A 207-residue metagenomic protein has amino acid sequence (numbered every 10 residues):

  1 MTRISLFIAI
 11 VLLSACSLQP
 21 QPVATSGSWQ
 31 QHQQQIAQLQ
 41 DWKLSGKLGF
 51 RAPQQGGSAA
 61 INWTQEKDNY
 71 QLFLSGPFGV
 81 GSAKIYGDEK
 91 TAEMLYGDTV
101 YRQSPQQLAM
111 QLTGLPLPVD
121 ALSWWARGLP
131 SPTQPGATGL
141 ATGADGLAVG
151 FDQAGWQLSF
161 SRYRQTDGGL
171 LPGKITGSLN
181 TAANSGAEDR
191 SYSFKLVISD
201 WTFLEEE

Functional and structural regions predicted by a protein language model:
T2-I10: Sec-dependent signal peptide recognition, specifically the positively charged N-region followed immediately by
L12-A15: C-terminal motif of bacterial Sec signal peptides marking the signal peptidase cleavage site
S17-P20: Bacterial signal peptide processing site
Q35-Q71: Post-signal-peptide N-terminal segment of Sec-exported extracytoplasmic proteins
I61-T64, I85-G87, F160-Y163: Extended lipid/amphipathic-ligand handling interfaces
N69-V119: An acidic-aromatic
S131-E207: Gly/Pro-enriched, hydrophobic low-complexity segments that function as extracytoplasmic propeptides/linkers
